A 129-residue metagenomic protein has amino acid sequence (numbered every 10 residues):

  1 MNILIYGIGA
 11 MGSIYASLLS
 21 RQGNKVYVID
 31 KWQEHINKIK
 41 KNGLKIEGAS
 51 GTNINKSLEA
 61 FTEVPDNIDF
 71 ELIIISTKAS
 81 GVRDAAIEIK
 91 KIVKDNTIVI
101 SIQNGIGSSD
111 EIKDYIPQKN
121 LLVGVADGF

Functional and structural regions predicted by a protein language model:
M1-T52: NAD(P)+-binding Rossmann beta1-loop-alpha1 motif at the extreme N-terminus of oxidoreductases
L4, I29, E59-N67: A generic structural signal for ordered secondary structure
Y6-G7, N53, D66, L121: Alpha-helical protein-protein interaction elements
A10-S13, G43-K45, S57, G81 (+2 more regions): Residue-level preference for alpha-helix termini and adjacent loops
A49-E59, P117-K119: A short helix-to-beta-strand connector/capping loop
F61-F129: Rossmann-like NAD(P)(H) cofactor-binding subdomain of soluble oxidoreductases
